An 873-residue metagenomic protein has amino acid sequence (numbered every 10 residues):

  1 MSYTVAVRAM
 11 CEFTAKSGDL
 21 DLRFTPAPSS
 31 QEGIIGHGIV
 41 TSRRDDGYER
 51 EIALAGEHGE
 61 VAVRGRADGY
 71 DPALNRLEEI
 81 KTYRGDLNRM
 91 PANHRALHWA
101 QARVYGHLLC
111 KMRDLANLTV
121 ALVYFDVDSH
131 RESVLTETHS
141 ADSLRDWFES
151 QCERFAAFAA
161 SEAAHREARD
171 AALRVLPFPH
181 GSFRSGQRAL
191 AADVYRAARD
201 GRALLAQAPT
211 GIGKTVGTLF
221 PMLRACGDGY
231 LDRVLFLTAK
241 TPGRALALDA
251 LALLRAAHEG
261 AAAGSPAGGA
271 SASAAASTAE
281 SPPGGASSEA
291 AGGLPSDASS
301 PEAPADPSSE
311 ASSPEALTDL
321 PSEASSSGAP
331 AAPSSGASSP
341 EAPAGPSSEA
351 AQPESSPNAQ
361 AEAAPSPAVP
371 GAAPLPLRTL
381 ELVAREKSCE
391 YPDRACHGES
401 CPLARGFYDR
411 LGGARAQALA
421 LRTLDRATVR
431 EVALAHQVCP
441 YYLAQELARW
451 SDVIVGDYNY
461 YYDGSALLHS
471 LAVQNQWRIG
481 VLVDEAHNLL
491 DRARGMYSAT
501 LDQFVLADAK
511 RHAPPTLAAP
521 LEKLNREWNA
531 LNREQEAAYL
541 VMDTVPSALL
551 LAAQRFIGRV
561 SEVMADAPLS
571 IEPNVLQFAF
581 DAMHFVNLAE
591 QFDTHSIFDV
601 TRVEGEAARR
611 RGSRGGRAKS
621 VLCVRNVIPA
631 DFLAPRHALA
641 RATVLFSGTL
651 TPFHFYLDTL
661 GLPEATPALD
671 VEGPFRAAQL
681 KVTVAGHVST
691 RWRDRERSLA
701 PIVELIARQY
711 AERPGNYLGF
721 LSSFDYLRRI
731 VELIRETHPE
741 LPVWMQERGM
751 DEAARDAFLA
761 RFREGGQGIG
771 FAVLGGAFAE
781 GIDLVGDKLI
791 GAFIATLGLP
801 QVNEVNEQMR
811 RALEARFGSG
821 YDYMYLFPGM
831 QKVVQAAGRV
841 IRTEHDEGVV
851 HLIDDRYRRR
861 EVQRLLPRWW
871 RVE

Functional and structural regions predicted by a protein language model:
M1-N75, A100: Metal-dependent nuclease catalytic cores that hydrolyze phosphodiester bonds in DNA/RNA, characterized by
H37, G65-P91, Y105: Conserved catalytic cores of phosphodiester-cleaving nucleases, focusing on short active-site segments
A164-Q207, F220: Conserved pre-motif I regulatory segment
P177, Y230-S281, E349-I454, Y462 (+5 more regions): A substrate-engagement module of RecA-like helicase motors
T218, R224, A245, H436-V453 (+3 more regions): Signature of the SF2 helicase/ATPase Hel1-core->accessory helical subdomain module
V429-I454, S465-A472, E562-S689, R697-E704 (+2 more regions): A contiguous, basic/glycine-rich beta-loop/short-helix subdomain that forms a polymer-engagement track
G686-R697, R748-R856: Conserved RecA-like P-loop NTPase helicase motor core
S722-E747: Conserved helicase motor "Helicase C" RecA-like lobe of SF1/SF2 P-loop NTPases
